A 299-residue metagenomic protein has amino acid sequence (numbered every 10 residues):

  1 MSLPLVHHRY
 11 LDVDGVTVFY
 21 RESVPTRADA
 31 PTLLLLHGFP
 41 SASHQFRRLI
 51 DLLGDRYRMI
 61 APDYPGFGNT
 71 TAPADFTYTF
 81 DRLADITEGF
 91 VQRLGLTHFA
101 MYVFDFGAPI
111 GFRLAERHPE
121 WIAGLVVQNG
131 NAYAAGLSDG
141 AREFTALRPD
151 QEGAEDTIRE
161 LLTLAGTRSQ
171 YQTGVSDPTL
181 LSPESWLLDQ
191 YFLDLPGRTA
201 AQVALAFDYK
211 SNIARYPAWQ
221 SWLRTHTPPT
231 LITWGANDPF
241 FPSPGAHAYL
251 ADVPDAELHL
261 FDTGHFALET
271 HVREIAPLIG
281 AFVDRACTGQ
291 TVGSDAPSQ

Functional and structural regions predicted by a protein language model:
S2-R9, T17-R27, T32, P40 (+6 more regions): Flexible "cap/lid" subdomain of the alpha/beta-hydrolase fold that forms the substrate-access gate
F39-I50: The serine-hydrolase catalytic nucleophile loop
L49-I50, F90, F266, F282: Short alpha-helical functional segments enriched in proximate histidine and acidic residues
D55-M59: A generic structural motif
P65-G68, G264: Adenine-nucleotide cofactor-binding loop residues
A256-Q299: Catalytic active-site module of serine/aspartate enzymes centered on a nucleophile-bearing elbow/loop
